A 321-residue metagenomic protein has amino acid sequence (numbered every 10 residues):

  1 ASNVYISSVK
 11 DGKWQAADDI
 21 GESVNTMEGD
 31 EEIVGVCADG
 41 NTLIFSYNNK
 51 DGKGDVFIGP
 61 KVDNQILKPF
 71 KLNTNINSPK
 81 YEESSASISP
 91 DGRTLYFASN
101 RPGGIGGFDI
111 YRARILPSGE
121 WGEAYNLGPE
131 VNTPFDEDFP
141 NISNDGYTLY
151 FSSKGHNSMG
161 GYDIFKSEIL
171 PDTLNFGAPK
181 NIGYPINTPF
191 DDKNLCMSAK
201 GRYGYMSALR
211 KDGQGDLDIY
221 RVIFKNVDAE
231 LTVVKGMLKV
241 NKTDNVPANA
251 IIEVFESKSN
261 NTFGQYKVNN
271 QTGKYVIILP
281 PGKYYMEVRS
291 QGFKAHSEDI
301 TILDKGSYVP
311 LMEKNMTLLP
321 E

Functional and structural regions predicted by a protein language model:
A1-I251, K258-R289, F293-P320: Short, conserved micro-motifs composed of acidic
